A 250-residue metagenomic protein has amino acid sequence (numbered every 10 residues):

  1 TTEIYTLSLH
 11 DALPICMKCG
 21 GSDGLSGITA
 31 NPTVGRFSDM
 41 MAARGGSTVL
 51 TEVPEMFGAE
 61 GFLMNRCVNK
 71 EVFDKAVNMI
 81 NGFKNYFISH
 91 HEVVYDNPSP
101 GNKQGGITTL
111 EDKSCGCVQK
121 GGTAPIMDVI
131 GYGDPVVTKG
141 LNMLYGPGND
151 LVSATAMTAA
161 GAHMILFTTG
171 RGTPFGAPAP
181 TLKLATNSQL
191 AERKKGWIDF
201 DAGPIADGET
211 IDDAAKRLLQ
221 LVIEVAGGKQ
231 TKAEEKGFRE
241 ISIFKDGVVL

Functional and structural regions predicted by a protein language model:
T1-D11: Single conserved hydrophobic/aromatic residue that forms the stacking wall/gate of nucleotide- or nucleobase-binding
M17-K18, D23-L250: Anaerobic metallocofactor- and corrinoid-dependent redox/one-carbon enzyme cores, especially those from methanogenesis
